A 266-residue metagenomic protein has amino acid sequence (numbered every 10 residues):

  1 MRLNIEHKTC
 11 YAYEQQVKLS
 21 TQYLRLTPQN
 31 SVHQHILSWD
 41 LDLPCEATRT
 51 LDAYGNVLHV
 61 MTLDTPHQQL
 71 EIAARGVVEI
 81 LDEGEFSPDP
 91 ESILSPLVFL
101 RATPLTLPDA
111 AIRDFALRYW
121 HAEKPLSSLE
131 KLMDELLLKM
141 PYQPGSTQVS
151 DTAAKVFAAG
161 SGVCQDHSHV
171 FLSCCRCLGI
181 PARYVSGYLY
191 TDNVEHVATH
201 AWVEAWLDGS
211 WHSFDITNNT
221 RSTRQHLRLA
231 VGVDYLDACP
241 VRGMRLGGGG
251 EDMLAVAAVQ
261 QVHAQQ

Functional and structural regions predicted by a protein language model:
M1-G84: Intrinsically disordered, low-complexity N-terminal segments that are enriched in acidic
Y11-T21, Q143-A153, A201: Short N-terminal helix-initiation segments at or just after the protein's N-terminus
Y13-Q15, H121, S210: A generic structural motif
L24-Q34, W39-L41, N219-A238, G243-G250 (+2 more regions): Glycine-rich, small/acidic residue-mixed loop/short-helix segments
A47-T50, P96-L97, R221-L229: Short, surface-exposed linear segments at secondary-structure transitions and domain or protein termini
V78-I80, P96-G162, V170, Y235 (+1 more regions): Secondary-structure boundary elements
F86-I93: "Short basic amphipathic alpha-helical interaction patches in structured regions
E123, D166-G249: Hydrophobic/aromatic-rich core segments of domains that either
